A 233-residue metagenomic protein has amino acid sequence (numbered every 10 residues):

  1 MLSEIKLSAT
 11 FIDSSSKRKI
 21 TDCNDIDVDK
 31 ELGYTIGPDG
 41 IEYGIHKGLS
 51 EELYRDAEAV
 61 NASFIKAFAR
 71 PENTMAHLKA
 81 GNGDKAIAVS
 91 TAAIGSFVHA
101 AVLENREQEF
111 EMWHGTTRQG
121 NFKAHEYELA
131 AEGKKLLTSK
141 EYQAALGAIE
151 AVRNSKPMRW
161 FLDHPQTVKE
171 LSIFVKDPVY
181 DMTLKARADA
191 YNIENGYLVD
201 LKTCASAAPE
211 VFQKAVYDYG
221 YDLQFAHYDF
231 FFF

Functional and structural regions predicted by a protein language model:
L2-K185: Metal-dependent nuclease catalytic cores that hydrolyze phosphodiester bonds in DNA/RNA, characterized by
H164-F233: Mg2+/Mn2+-dependent nuclease catalytic core
